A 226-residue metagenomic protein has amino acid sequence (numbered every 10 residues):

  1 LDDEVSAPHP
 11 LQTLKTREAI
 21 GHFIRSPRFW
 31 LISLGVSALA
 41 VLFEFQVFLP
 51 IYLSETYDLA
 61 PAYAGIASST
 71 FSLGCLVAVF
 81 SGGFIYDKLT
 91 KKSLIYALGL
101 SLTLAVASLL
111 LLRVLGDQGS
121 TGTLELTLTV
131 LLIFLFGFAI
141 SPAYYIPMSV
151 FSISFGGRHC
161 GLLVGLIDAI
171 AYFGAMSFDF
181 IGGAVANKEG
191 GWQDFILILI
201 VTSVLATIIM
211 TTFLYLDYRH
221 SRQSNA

Functional and structural regions predicted by a protein language model:
L1-L31: Juxtamembrane intracellular "pre-TM" segments in multi-pass secondary transporters
S26-G83, Y144, M148-S149, F178-D179: Extracytoplasmic gate region of multi-pass secondary transporters
S37, T123-P142, I146: Hydrophobic core of transmembrane alpha-helices in multi-pass small-molecule transporters, especially MFS/SLC-type
V79-K91, A186-N187: Helix-to-loop junctions at the C-terminal end of transmembrane segments in multipass secondary transporters
D87-L102: Cytoplasmic membrane-interface "Motif A"-like loop-to-helix N-cap segments of 12-TM Major Facilitator Superfamily
T103-T121: C-terminal ends and interior cores of transmembrane alpha-helices in multi-pass membrane transporters/permeases
G156-E189: A late C-terminal transmembrane helix in Major Facilitator Superfamily
G182-V204: A membrane-interface helix-boundary motif in multi-pass transporters
